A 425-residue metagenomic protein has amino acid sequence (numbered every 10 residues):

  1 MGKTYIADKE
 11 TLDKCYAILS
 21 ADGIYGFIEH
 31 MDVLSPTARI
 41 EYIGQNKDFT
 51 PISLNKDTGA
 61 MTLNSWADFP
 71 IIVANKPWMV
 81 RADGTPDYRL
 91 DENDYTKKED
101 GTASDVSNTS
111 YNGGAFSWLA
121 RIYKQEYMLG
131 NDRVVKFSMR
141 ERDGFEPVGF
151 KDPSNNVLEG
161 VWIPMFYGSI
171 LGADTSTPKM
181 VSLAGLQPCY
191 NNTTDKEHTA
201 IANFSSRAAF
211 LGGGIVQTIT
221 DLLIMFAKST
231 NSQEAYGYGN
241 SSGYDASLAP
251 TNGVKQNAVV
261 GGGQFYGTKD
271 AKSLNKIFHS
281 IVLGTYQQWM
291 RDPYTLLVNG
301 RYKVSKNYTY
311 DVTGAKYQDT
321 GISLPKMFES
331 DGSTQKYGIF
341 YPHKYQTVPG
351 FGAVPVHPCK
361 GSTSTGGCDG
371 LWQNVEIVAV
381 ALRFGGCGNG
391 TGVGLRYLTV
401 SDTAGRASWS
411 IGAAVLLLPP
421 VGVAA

Functional and structural regions predicted by a protein language model:
M1-C15: Short, low-complexity N-terminal tether/leader segments at secretion or assembly junctions of large, surface-exposed
D13-W118, K124-E126, A208: GGW-centered surface loops in extracellular recognition modules
Y25-D32, K47, Q217, Y238-V254 (+3 more regions): C-terminal, surface-exposed recognition/capping segments
F27, I52-L54, L63, G114-N155 (+2 more regions): Carbohydrate-recognition beta-sandwich/jelly-roll modules in extracellular/periplasmic carbohydrate-active proteins
E92-N108, K179, L183, F226-K272 (+3 more regions): Surface-exposed intrinsically disordered loops and tails
V106-G113, R140-G284: Short aromatic-cysteine micro-motif
Q125-N131, I170-S176, T391-G392: Short, solvent-exposed loop/turn elements at domain surfaces
K272-R301, K306: Extracytoplasmic, non-cytosolic globular domains
